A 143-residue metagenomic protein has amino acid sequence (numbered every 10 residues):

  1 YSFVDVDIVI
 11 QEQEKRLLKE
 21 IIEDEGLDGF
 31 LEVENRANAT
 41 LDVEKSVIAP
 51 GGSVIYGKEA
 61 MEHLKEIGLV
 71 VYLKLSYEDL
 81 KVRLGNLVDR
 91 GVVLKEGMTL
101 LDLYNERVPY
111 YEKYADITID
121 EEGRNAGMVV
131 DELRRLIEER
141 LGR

Functional and structural regions predicted by a protein language model:
Y1-L17, L69, E138-R143: Glycine-rich phosphate-binding loop of ATP-dependent small-molecule kinases
S2, E20, I117-T118: Conserved beta-strand segments of alpha/beta enzyme cores
V6-V54, K58-E62: ATP-dependent small-molecule kinase phosphotransfer cores that center on conserved nucleotide phosphate-binding segments
E44-K45, I67-G68, Y114-A115: Short, well-ordered alpha-helix to beta-strand connector turns
G51-I55, S76-E78, R124: Short glycine-rich anion-binding loops that position phosphate/pyrophosphate groups of nucleotides and phosphorylated
E59-E62, V82-N86, D131-E132: Short amphipathic alpha-helical segments
I67-P109: A glycine- and Lys/Arg-enriched "phosphate-lid" helix/loop adjacent to the NTP-binding pocket of small-molecule kinases
V108-R143: NTP-dependent small-molecule kinase module
